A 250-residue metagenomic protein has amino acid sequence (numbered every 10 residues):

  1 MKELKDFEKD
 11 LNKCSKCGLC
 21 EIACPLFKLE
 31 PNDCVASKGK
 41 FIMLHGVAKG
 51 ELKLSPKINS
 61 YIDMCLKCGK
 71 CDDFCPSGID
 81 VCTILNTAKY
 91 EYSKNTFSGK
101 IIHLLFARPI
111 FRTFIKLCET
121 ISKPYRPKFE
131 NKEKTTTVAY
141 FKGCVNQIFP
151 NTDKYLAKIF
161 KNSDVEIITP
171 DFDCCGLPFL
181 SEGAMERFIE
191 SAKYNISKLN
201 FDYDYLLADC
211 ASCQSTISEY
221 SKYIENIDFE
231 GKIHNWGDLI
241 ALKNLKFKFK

Functional and structural regions predicted by a protein language model:
M1-L11, E51-I62, K161-S163: Short, intrinsically disordered, charge-biased short linear motifs at domain edges
K2-E3, F27-K57, G78-I102: Non-heme iron-sulfur electron-transfer modules
E3, V81-K250: Iron-sulfur cluster-binding electron-transfer modules in prokaryotic oxidoreductases
E8-F27, N59-I79: Cysteine-centered iron-sulfur cluster-binding motifs in ferredoxin-type domains/subunits of redox enzymes
C14, G18, K38, C65 (+3 more regions): Conserved structured core elements
A23, P31, I148-P150: Short N-terminal binding/cap micro-motifs at the start of the first secondary-structure element
K49-K53, N59-D63, D72-I79, F179 (+2 more regions): Short coil/turn segments at secondary-structure boundaries
